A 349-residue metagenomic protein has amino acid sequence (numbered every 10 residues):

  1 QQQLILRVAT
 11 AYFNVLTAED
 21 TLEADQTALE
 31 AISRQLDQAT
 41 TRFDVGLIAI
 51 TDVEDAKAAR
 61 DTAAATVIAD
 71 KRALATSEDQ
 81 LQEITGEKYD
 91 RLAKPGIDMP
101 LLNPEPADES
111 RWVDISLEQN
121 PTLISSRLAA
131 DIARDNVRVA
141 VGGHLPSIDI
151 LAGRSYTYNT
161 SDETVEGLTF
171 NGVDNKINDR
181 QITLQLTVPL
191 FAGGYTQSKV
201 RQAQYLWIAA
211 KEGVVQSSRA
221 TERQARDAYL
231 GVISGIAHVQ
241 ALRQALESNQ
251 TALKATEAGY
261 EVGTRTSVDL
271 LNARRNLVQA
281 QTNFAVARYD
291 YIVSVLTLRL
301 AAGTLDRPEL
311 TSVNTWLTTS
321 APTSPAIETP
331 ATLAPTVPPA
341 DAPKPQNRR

Functional and structural regions predicted by a protein language model:
Q3-I115, G231, G235, A255-A258 (+3 more regions): Periplasmic alpha-helical coiled-coil/stalk elements that build and connect Gram-negative outer-membrane
L4-E23, R34, T41, S77 (+4 more regions): Amphipathic alpha-helical coiled-coil segments
L6, E78, E83, E87 (+4 more regions): A small-residue-enriched
L47, P121, T264-R265, T304: Residue-level recognition of short, well-ordered coil/turn positions that link secondary-structure elements
I50, D90, Q197, S267 (+1 more regions): Short, electropositive, low-hydrophobicity segments enriched in small/polar residues
M99-N103, N171-N175, A220: Short beta-strand/turn micro-motifs at beta-sheet edges
N283-R349: Acidic, low-complexity, intrinsically disordered peripheral segments
